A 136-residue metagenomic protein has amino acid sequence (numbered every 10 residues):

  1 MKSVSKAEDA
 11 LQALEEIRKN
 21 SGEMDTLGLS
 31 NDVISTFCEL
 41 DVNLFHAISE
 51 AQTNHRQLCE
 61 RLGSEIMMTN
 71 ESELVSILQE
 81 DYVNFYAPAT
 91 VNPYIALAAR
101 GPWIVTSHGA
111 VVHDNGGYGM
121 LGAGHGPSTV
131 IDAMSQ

Functional and structural regions predicted by a protein language model:
M1-Q136: N-terminal glycine-rich, Lys/His-bearing helix-loop that initiates the first secondary-structure elements of many
